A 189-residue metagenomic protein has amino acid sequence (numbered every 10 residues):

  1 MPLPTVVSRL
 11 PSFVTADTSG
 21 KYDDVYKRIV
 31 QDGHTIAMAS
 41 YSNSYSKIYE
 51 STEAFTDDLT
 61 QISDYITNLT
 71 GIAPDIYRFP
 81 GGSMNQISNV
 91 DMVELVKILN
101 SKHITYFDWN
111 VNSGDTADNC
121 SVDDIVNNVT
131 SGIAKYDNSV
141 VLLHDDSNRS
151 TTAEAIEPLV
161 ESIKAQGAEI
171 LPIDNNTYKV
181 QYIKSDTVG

Functional and structural regions predicted by a protein language model:
M1-A73, Y178: Active-site beta->alpha N-cap acidic-glycine motif
M1-V6, V25-R28, D32, Y65-L69 (+3 more regions): Alpha-helical structural signal in soluble globular domains
L3-V6, S19-K21, N148-G189: C-terminal domain-boundary segment and adjacent tail
L10-V14, T35-S40, D75-R78, T105-N110 (+2 more regions): Structural recognition of the beta-strand scaffold that forms the well-ordered cores of secreted hydrolase catalytic
T15-D17, Y41, P80-G82, V111-G114 (+2 more regions): Active-site beta-loop-alpha junctions enriched in small/polar residues
Y26-I29, S51-A54, V122-D124, K184-G189: Short low-complexity, flexible loop/linker segments enriched in glycine and/or proline with clustered acidic
N43-T70, S83-N138, T151-E154: Alpha-helical scaffold elements lining the catalytic groove of polysaccharide deacetylases
F79-P80, E157: Proline-centered helix-kink/hinge sites
